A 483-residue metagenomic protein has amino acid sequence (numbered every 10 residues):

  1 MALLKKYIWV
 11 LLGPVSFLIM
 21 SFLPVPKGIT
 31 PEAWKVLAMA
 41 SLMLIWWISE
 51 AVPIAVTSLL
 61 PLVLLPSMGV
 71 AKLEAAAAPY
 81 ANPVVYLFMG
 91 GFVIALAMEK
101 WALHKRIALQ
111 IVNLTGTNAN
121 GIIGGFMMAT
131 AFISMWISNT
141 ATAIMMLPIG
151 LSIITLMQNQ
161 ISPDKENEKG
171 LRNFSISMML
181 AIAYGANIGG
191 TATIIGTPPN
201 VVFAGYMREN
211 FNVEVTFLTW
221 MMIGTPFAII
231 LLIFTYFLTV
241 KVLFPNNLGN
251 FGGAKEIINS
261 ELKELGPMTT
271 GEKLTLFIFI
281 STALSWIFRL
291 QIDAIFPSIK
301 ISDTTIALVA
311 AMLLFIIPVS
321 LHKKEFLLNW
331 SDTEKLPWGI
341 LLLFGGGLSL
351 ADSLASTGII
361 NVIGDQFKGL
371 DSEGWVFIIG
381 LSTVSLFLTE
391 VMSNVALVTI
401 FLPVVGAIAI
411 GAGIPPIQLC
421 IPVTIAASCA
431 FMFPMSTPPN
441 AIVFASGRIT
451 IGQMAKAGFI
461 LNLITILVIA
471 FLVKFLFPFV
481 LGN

Functional and structural regions predicted by a protein language model:
M1-L87, E209-N212, T219-D365, I460-N462 (+2 more regions): Hydrophobic transmembrane alpha-helices of multi-pass small-molecule transporters
V25, L42, A55-K169, E334 (+1 more regions): Membrane-embedded alpha-helical segments and adjacent helix-loop junctions characteristic of multi-pass solute
L44-P53, A129-S138, A183-I194, F315 (+2 more regions): Transmembrane alpha-helix interface/packing and boundary motifs in multi-pass membrane proteins, characterized by
P61-L62, T140-T155, M179-L180, A192-E209 (+5 more regions): Re-entrant/interfacial helical elements at transmembrane boundaries that shape and gate the permeation pathway
M157-S175, V242-L265, S320-S331, P415 (+1 more regions): Alpha-helical transmembrane segments
Q160, T225, L342-I360, D371-N483: C-terminal transmembrane helix pair
I161-P245, T269, I442-V473: Membrane-core helix-loop-helix motifs of multi-pass transport proteins
